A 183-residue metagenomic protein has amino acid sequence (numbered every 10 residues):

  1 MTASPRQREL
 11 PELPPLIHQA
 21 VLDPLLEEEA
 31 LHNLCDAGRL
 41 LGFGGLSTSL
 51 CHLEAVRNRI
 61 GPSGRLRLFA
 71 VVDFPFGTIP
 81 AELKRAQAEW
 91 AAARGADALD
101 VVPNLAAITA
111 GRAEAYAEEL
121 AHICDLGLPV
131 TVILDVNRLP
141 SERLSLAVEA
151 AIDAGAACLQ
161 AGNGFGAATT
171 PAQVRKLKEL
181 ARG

Functional and structural regions predicted by a protein language model:
A3-L41, C51-G183: Alpha/beta enzyme core
G45-T48: Short, hydrophobic beta-strand segments that form beta-sheet elements in well-ordered domains
